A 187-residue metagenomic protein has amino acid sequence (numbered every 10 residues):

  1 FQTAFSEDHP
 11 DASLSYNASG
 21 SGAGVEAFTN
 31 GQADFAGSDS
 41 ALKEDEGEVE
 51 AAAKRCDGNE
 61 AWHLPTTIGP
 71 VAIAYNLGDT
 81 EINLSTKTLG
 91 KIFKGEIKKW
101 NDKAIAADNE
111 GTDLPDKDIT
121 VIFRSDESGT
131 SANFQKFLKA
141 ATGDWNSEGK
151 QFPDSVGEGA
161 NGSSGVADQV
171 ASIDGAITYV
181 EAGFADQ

Functional and structural regions predicted by a protein language model:
F1-Q187: Flexible loop/hinge segments at secondary-structure junctions
